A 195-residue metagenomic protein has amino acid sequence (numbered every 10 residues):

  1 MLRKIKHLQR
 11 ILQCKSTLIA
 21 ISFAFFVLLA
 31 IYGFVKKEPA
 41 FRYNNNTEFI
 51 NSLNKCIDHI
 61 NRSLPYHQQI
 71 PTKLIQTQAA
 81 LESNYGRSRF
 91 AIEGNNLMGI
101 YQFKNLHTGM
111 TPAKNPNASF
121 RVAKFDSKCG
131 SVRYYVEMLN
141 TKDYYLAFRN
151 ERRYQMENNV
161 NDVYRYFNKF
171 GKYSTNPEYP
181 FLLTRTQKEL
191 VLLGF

Functional and structural regions predicted by a protein language model:
L2-T77, L81, Y85-F195: Catalytic cores of secreted/periplasmic lytic hydrolases that degrade extracellular macromolecules
